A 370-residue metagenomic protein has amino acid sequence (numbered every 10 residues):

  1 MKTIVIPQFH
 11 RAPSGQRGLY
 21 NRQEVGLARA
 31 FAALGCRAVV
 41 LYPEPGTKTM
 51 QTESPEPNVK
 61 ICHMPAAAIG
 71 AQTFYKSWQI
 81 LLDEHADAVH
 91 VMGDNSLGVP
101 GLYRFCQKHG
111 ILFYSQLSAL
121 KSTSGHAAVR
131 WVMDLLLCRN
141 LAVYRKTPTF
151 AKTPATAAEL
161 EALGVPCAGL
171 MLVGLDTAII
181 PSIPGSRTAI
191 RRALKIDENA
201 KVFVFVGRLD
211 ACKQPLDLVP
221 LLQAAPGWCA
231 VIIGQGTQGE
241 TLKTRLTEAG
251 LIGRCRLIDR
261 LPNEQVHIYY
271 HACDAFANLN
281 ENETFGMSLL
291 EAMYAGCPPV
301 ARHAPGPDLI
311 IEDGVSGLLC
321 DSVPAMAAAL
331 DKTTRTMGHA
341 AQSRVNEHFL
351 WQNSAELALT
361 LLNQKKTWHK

Functional and structural regions predicted by a protein language model:
M1-K48, E84, Q223: N-terminal subdomain of nucleotide-sugar transferases
R130-W131, L137-R187: Donor nucleotide-sugar binding/catalytic pocket of nucleotide-sugar-dependent glycosyltransferases
D197-K213, V219-L222: Conserved donor-binding/catalytic core segment of Leloir-type glycosyltransferases
K243-L261: Nucleotide-activated donor-binding/catalytic signature segment of Leloir-type glycosyltransferases, i.e., the conserved
R260-L261, I268-C273: Short alpha-helical donor nucleotide-sugar binding micro-motif in glycosyltransferases
E281: Aromatic "clamp/platform" in nucleotide-sugar-dependent glycosyltransferases that forms part of the donor/acceptor
P298-A301: Short hydrophobic beta-strand element within catalytic cores of glycosyltransferases and related nucleotide-activated
E312-P324, L330-T334: Conserved acidic donor-binding segment of nucleotide-sugar-dependent glycosyltransferases
